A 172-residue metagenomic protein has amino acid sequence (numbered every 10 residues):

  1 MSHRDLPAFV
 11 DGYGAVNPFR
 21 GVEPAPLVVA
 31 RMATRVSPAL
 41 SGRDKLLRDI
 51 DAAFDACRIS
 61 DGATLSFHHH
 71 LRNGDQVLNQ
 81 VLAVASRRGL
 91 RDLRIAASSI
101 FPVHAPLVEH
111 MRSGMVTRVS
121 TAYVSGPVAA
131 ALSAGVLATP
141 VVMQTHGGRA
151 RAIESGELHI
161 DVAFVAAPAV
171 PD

Functional and structural regions predicted by a protein language model:
S2-D172: Conserved alpha/beta enzyme-core scaffold
